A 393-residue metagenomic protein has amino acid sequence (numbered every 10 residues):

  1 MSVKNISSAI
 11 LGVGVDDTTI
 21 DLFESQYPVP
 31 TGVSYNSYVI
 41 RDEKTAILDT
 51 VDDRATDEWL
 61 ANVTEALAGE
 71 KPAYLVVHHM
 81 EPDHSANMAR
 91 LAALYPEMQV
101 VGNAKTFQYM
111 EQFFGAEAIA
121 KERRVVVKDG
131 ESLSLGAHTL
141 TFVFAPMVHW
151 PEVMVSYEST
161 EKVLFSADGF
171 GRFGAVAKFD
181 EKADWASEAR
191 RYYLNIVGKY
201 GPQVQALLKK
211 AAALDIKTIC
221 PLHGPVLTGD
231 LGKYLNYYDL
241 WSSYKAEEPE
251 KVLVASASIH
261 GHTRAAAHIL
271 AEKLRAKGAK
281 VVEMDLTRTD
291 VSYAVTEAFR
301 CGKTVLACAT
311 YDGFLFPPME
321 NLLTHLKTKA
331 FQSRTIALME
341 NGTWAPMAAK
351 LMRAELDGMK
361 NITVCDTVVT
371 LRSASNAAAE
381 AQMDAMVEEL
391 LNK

Functional and structural regions predicted by a protein language model:
V3-E65, V155-E158, K162-F165, T263: Conserved beta-strand hairpin/beta-sheet module of binuclear metal-dependent hydrolase folds, prominently
K4-S8, G102-V153, Y200-A206: Metallo-beta-lactamase
E43, R54-V101: Active-site metal-binding motif and surrounding structural segment of the metallo-beta-lactamase
L48-T50, P72-M80, Q99-N103, L164-D168 (+1 more regions): Active-site neighborhood of phospho(di)ester-bond hydrolases with catalytic His/Asp-centered motifs
N87, D290-A294: Short acidic active-site motifs
V176-D180, D184-I219, H223-V226, I269-M284 (+1 more regions): FMN-binding flavodoxin-like domain, especially the glycine-rich phosphate-binding loop
C220-E248: Short N-terminal or domain-adjacent regulatory/targeting segments
A255-K277: Short, charged N-terminal beta->alpha structural module
